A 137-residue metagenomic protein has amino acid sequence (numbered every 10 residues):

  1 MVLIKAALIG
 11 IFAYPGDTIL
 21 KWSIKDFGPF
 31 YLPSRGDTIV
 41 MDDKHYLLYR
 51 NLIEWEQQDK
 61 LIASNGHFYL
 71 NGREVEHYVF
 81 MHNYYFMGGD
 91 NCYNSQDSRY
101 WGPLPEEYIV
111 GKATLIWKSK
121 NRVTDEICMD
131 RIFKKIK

Functional and structural regions predicted by a protein language model:
M1-K137: Extended hydrophobic leader/signal-anchor segments used for secretion and membrane insertion
